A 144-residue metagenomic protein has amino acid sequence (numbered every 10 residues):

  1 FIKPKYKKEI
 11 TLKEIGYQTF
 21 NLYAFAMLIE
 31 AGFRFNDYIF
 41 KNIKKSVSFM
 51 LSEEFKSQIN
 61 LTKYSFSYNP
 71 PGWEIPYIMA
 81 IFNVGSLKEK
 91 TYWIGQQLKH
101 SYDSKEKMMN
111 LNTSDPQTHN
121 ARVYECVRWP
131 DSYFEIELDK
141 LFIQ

Functional and structural regions predicted by a protein language model:
I2-K5, E9, G16-S57, S65-Q144: Terminal, non-catalytic domain-edge segments
T62: Catalytic cores of Mg2+-dependent Asp-rich isoprenoid enzymes
